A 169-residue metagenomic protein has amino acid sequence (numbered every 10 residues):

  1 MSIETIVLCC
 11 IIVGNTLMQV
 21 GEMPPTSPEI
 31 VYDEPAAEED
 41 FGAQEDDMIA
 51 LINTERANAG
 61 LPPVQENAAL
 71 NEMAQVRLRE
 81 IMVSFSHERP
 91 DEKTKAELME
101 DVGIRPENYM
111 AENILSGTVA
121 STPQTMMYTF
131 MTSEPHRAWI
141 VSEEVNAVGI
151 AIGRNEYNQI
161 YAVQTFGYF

Functional and structural regions predicted by a protein language model:
M1-E39: N-terminal secretory targeting signals
S27-S84: A short alpha-helix/helix-coil micro-patch that ends at or immediately precedes a cysteine
P35-A36, N58-E72, F85-A96, R137-G153: Surface-exposed patches in mature extracellular/periplasmic domains of secreted proteins
D46-T54, A68-R79, E97-E100, E112 (+4 more regions): Solvent-exposed, polar/charged alpha-helical surfaces in well-ordered, non-transmembrane soluble domains, broadly
E72-A120: Short, surface-exposed glycine/acidic/tryptophan-bearing loops
S116-F169: Disulfide-stabilized extracellular recognition modules
